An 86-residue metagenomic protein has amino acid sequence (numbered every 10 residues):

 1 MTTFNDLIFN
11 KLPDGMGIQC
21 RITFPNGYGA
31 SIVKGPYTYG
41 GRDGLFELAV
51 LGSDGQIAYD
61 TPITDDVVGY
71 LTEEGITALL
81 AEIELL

Functional and structural regions predicted by a protein language model:
M1-L86: Catalytic phosphate/metal-binding cores of nucleic-acid and nucleotide-processing enzymes, i.e., regions that mediate
